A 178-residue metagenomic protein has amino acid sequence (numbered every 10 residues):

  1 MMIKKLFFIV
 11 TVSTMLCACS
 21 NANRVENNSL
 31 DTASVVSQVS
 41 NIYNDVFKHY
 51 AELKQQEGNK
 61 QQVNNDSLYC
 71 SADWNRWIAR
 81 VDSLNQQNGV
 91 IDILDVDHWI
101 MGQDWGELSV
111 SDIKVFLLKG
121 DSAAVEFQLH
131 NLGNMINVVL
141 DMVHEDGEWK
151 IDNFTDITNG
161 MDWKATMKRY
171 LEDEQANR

Functional and structural regions predicted by a protein language model:
M1-F7: Bacterial N-terminal signal peptides that target proteins for export
L16-A18: C-terminal motif of bacterial Sec signal peptides marking the signal peptidase cleavage site
S20-A22: Bacterial signal peptide processing site
N28-V39, S67-C70, M135, G160: Solvent-exposed, acidic/flexible segments
D31-K54: Short, aromatic-enriched amphipathic alpha-helices that serve as compact interaction elements
F47-L84: Short, solvent-exposed secondary-structure junction/capping segments
Y69-N134: Surface-exposed, charged secondary-structure patches
L118-S122, E126, H130-V138, E145 (+1 more regions): Low-complexity, intrinsically disordered terminal/linker segments enriched in charged and Gly/Pro repeats
